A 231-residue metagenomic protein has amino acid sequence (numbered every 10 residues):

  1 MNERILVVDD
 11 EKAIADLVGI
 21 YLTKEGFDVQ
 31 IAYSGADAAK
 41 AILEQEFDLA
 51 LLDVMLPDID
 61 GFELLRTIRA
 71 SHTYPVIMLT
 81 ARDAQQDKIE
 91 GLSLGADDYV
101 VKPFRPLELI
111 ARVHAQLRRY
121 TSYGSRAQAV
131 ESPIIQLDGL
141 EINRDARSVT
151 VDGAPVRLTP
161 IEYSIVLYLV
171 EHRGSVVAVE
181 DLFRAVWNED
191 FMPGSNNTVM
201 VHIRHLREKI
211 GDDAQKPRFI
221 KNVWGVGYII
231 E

Functional and structural regions predicted by a protein language model:
N2, E46-D48, S71-V76, M192-P193: His-Asp phosphorelay/catalytic-motif detector in bacterial-type signaling
R4, A115-Y163, L167-V176, E180: Short, Lys/Arg-enriched segments at the junction into DNA-binding effector domains of transcriptional regulators
D16-K24: Charged docking surfaces used in two-component/phosphorelay signaling
G26-S34, A41: Short hydrophobic/Thr-rich beta-strand motif most characteristic of the beta2 strand and flanking loop of CheY-like
A38, G91-L92, L182: Residue preferences within the helical output face of two-component receiver
Q45-L51, L56: Active-site beta3 strand of CheY-like receiver
D60, R66, A70, P75-Q136: Basic, amphipathic DNA-recognition helix from helix-turn-helix-like DNA-binding domains
S148-R218, V223-V226: Positively charged, aromatic-enriched patches within helix-turn-helix-type DNA-binding elements, predominantly
